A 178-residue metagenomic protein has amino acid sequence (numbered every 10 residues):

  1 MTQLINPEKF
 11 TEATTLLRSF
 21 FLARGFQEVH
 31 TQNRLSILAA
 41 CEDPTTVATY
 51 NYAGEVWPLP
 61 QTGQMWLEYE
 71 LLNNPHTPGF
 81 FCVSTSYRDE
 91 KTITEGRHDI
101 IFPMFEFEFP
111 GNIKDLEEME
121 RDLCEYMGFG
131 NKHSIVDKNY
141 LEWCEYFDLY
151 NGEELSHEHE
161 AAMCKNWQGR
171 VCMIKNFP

Functional and structural regions predicted by a protein language model:
M1-P110: Class II aminoacyl-tRNA synthetase-like tRNA-binding/catalytic domains
N6, N33, N51, N73-N74 (+6 more regions): Detector for Asparagine
A13-L17, L116, L123: Alpha-helical packing segments of well-folded alpha/beta enzyme cores
T14, G63-E68, T77-F80, E117 (+2 more regions): Alpha-helix initiation and N-capping motif
N112-E118: Short, conserved charged micro-motifs
M119-P178: Metal-assisted phosphate- and nucleotidyl-transfer catalytic regions
